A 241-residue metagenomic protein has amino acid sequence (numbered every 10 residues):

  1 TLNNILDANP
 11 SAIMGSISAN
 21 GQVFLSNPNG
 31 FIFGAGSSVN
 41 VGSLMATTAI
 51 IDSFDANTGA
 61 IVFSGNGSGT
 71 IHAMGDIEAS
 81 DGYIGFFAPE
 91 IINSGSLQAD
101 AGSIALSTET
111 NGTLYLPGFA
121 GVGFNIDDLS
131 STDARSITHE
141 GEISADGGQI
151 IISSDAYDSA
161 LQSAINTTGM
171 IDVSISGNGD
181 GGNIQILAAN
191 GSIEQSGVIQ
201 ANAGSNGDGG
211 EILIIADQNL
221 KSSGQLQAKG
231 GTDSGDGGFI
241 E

Functional and structural regions predicted by a protein language model:
T1-E241: Extracellular and secretory-pathway beta-repeat/beta-biased strand scaffolds
